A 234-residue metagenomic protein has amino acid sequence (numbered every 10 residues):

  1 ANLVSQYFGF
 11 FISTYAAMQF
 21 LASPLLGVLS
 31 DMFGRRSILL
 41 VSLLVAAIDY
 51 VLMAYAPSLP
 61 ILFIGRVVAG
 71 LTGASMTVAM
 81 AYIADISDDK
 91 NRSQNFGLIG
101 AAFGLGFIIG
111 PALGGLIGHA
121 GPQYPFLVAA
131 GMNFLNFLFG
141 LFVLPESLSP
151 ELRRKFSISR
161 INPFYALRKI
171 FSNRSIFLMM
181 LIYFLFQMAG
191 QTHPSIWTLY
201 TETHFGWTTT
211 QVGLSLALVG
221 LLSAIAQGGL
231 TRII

Functional and structural regions predicted by a protein language model:
A1-S5, S195-Q211: Short amphipathic helix-loop junctions that connect adjacent transmembrane helices in Major Facilitator Superfamily/SLC
A16-P24, A74, F107-I108, G220-G228: Residue-level signature of mid-helix packing/kink "hotspots" within the transmembrane helices of 12-pass Major
F20-P57: Conserved MFS/SLC helix-loop-helix module at the cytosolic interface between two early adjacent transmembrane helices
G34, Y55-P60, T72, G206: Helix-breaking motifs and short loop linkers at transmembrane-helix boundaries and internal kinks in secondary membrane
G65-G104: Cytoplasmic helix-loop-helix junction between adjacent transmembrane helices in 12-TM secondary transporters
A102-F142: Helix-loop-helix hairpin linking two adjacent transmembrane segments in secondary transporters
P145-L181, H204: Juxtamembrane intracellular "pre-TM" segments in multi-pass secondary transporters
V212-I234: Transmembrane alpha-helices of Major Facilitator/SLC transporters
